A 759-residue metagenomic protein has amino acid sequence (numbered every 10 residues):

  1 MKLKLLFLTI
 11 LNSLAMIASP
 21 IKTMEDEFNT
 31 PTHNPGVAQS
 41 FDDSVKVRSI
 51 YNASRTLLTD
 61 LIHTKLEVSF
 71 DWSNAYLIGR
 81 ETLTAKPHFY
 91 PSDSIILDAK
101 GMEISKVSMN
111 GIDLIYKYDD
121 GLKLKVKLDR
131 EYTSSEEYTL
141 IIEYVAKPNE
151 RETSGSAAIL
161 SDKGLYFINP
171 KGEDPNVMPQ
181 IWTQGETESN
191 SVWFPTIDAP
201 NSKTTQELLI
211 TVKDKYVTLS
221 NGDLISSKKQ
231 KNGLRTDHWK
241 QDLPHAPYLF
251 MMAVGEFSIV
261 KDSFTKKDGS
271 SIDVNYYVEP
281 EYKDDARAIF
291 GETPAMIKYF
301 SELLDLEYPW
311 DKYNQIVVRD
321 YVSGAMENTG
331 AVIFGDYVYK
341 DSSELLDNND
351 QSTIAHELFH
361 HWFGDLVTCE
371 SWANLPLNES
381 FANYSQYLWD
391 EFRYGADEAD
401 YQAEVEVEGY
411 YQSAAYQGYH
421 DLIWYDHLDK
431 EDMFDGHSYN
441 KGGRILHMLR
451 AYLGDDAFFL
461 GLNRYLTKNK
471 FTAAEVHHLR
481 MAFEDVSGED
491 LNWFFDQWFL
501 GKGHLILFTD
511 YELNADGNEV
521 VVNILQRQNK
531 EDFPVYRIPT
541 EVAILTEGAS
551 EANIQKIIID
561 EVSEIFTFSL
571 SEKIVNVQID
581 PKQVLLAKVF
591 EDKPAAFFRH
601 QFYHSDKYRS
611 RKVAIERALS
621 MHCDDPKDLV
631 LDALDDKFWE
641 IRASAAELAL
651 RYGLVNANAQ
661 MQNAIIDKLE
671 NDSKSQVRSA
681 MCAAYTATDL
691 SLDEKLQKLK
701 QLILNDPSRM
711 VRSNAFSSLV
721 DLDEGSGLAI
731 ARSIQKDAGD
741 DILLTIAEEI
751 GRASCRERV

Functional and structural regions predicted by a protein language model:
K2, F41-D43, I104, N110 (+5 more regions): Hydrophobic alpha-helical and helix-loop surface patches within well-folded domains that function as non-catalytic
K2-T9: Sec-dependent signal peptide recognition, specifically the positively charged N-region followed immediately by
L11-A18: Hydrophobic h-region of N-terminal signal peptides that target proteins for export in Gram-negative bacteria
S19-D311, Y337, G436, A451-L453 (+2 more regions): Acidic/His-enriched low-complexity segments
V212, V217, R235, F359 (+5 more regions): Non-catalytic accessory/interaction domains
F598-R599, L629-L631, A664-D667, K698-K700 (+2 more regions): Buried hydrophobic core positions in alpha-solenoid tandem helical repeats
R617, L648-R651, A684-A687, S718-D721 (+2 more regions): Core register positions within helices of long alpha-helical scaffolds
I750-V759: Residue-level detector of conserved catalytic or cofactor/ligand-binding positions in enzyme active sites
